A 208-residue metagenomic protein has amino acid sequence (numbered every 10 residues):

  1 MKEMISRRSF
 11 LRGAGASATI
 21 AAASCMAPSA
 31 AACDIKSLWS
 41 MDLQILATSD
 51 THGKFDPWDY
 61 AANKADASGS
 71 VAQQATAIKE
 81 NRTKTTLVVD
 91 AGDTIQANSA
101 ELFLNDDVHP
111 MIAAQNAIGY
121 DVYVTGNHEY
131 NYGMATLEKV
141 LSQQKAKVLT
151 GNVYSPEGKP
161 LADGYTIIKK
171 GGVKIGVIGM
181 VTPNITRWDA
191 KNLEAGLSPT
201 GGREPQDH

Functional and structural regions predicted by a protein language model:
K2-G15, A32-H208: Acidic, metal/ion-coordinating pockets
S17-S24: Bacterial N-terminal signal peptides
A27-P28: N-terminal signal peptide c-region/cleavage motif recognized by signal peptidases
